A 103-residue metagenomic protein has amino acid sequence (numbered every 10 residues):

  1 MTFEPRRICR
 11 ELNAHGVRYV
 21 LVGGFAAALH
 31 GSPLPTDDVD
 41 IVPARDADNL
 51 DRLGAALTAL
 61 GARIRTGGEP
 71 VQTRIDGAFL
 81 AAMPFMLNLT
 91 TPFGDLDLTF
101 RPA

Functional and structural regions predicted by a protein language model:
M1-A103: Compositionally biased terminal segments of proteins
